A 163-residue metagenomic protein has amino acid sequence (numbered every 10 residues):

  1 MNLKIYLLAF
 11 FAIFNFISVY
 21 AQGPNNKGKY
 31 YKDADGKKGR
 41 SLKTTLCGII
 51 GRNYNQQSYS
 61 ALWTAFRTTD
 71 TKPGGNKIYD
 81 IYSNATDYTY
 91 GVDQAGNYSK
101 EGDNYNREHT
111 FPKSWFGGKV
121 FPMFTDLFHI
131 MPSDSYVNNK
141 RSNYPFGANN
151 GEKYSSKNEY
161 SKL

Functional and structural regions predicted by a protein language model:
M1-G23: Bacterial Sec-dependent N-terminal signal peptides
F14, P73-G74, K100, Y105: A generic structural signal for short, non-catalytic loop/turn and secondary-structure boundary residues
Y20-T86: N-terminal module-boundary/linker segments of secreted carbohydrate-active enzymes
S60-R67, V92, W115-K119: Short alpha-helical segments and helix-capping/turn motifs at coil-helix boundaries
D80, A85-N104: Short, His- and charge-rich active-site/binding loops that engage polyanionic ligands
A95-L163: Domain-level detector of nuclease and nuclease-like folds in predominantly extracellular/periplasmic contexts
